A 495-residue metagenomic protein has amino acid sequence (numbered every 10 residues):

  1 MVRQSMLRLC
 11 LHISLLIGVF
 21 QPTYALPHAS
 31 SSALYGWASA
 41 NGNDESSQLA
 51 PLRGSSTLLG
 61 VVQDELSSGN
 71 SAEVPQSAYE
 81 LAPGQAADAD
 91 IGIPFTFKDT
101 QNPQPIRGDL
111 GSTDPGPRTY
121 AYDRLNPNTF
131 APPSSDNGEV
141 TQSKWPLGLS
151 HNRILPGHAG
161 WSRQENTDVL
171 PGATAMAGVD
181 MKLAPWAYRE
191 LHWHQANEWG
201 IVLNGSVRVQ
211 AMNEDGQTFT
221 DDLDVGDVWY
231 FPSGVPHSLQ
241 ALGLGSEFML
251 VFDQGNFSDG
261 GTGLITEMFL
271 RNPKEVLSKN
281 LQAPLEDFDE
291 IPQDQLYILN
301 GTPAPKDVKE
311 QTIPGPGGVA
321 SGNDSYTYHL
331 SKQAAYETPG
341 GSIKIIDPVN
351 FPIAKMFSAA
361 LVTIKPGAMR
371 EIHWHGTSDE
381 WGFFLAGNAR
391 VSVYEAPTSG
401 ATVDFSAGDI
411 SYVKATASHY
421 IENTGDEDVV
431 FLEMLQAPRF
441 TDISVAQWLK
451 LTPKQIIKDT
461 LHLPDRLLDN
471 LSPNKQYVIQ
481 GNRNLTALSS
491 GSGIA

Functional and structural regions predicted by a protein language model:
M1-A29: Fungal secretory targeting signals
L26-A175, K279-L361, E371, H462-A495: A short, N-terminal "cap"/entry segment at the start of jelly-roll beta-barrel domains of the cupin/DSBH fold
L26-A29, D224-V225, Y230-L264, D379 (+2 more regions): Ligand-binding loop in jelly-roll beta-barrel domains
G160-S162, N166-L170, A177-D180, R189 (+10 more regions): Intrinsic, low-complexity N-terminal interaction/targeting segments
A173, L183, N213-G234, I364 (+2 more regions): Short acidic-glycine-tyrosine-enriched beta hairpin
P185-Y188, W193-D215, P366-P397, A407: Glycine- and acidic-residue-biased ligand/ion/polar-headgroup-sensing regions
L191-W193, Q210-M212, F219-T220, A241 (+8 more regions): Intrinsically disordered, low-complexity regions enriched in proline, serine, glycine and charged residues
G245-P305, D428-R483: Active-site-adjacent segment of 2-oxoglutarate/Fe(II) JmjC oxygenases
